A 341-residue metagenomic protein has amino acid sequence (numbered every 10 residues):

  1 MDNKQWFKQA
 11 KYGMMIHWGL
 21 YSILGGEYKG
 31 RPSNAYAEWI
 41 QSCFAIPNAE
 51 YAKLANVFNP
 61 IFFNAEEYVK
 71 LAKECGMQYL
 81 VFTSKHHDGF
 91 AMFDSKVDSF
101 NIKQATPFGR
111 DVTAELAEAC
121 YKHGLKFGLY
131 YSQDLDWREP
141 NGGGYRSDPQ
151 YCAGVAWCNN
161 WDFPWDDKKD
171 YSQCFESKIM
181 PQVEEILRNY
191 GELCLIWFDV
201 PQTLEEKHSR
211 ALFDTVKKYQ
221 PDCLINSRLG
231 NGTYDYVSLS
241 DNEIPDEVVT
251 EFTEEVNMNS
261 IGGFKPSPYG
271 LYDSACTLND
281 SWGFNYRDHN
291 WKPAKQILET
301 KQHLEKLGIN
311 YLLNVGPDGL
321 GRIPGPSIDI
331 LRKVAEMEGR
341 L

Functional and structural regions predicted by a protein language model:
M1-L341: Mature catalytic domains of secreted/periplasmic carbohydrate-active enzymes
